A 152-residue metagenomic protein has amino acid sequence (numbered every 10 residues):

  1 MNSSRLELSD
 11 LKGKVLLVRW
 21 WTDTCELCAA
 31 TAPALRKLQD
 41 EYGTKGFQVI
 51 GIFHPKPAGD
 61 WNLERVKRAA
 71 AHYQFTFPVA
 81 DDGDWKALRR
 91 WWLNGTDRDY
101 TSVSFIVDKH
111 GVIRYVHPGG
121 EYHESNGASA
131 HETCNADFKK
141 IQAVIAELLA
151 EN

Functional and structural regions predicted by a protein language model:
L6-A29, L35, V49: Short active-site neighborhood of thiol/selenol oxidoreductases, capturing the structured segment around
E7-L11, R89-G95: Short amphipathic alpha-helix with an adjacent loop that forms part of the alpha/beta core around
L16-R19, Q48-I52, P78-D81, F105-I106: Structural recognition of the beta-strand scaffold that forms the well-ordered cores of secreted hydrolase catalytic
W21-T24, H54-K56, G127-C134: Second-shell loop/turn segments in exported
A29-Y73, G83-R90: Structural microenvironment flanking redox-active thiols in thiol-disulfide oxidoreductases
Q74-P78, L93-F105: Structural micro-motif
Y100-N152: Thiol-/selenol-based redox modules, centered on thioredoxin-like and closely related oxidoreductase domains
